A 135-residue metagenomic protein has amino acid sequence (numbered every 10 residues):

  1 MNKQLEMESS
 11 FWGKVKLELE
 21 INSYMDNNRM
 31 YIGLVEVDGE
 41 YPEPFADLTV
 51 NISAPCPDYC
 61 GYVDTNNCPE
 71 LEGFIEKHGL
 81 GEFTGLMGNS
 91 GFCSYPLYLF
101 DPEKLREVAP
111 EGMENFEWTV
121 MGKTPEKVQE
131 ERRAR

Functional and structural regions predicted by a protein language model:
M1-K14: Glycine-rich short-loop/terminal segments
M1-N2, Y24-Y31, L80, C93: A short, compositionally biased
W12, K16-L34, G39-D47: Catalytic phosphate/metal-binding cores of nucleic-acid and nucleotide-processing enzymes, i.e., regions that mediate
N22-Y24, T49-C56, M113-N115: A short, sequence-level motif marking secondary-structure junctions
G33-L80, T84: Acidic, aromatic-enriched beta-alpha/helix-loop junctions
D64-W118: Short, compact, well-ordered microdomains
F116-Q129: Short, intrinsically disordered terminal segments enriched in charged and Pro/Gly residues
E130-R135: Non-Sec secretion/translocation targeting segments of pathogen effectors
